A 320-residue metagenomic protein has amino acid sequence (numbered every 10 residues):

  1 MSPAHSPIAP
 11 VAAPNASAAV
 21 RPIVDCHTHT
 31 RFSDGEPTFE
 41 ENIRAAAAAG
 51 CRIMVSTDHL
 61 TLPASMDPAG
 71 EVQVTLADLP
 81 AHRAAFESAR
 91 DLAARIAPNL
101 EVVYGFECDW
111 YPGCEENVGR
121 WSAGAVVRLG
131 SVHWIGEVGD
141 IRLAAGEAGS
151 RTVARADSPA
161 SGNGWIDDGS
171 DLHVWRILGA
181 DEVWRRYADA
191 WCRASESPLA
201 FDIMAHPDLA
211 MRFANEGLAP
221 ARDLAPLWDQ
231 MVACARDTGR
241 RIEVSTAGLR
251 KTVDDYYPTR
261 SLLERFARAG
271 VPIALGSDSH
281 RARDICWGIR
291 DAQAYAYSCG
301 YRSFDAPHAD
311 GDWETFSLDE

Functional and structural regions predicted by a protein language model:
M1-P112, A156-P159, M211-N215, P220-P226 (+3 more regions): An N-terminally biased module of ancient metal coordination in phosphate/nucleic-acid-related enzymes
P3-H5, C299-S303, D312-E320: C-terminal regulatory/interaction regions
V24-T28, M54-S56, V102-F106, R128-G130 (+3 more regions): Hydrophobic faces of well-ordered beta-strands that scaffold small-molecule active sites in alpha/beta enzyme cores
A47, S195-S197, A267, Y297: Non-catalytic positions within long, well-ordered alpha-helices that form the structural scaffold/packing of enzyme
C51, A125, L199-F201, V271 (+1 more regions): A structural motif
H59, P207, V271-C286, A306: Short acidic/histidine-rich active-site segments
L76-T238: Extended substrate/RNA-proximal surfaces in nucleic-acid metabolism proteins
V244, K251-L275, W287-R290, A294: Extended hydrophobic/aromatic segments used for targeting, binding, or gating
